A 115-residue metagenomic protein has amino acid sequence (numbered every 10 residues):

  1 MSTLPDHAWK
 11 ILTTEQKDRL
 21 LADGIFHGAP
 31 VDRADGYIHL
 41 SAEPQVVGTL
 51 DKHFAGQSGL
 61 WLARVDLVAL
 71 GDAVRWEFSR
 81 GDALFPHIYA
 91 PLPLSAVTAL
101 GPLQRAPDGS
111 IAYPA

Functional and structural regions predicted by a protein language model:
S2-A115: Conserved, structured core segments of small domains
